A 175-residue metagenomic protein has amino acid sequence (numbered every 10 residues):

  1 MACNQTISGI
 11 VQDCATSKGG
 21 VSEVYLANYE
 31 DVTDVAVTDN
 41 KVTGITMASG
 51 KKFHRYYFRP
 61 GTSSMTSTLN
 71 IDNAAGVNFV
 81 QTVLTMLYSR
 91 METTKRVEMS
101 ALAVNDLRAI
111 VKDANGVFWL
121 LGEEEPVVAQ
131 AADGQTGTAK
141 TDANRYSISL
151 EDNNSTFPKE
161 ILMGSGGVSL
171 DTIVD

Functional and structural regions predicted by a protein language model:
C3, Q12-V83, V127-K140: Solvent-exposed edge beta-strands and adjacent loop segments that serve as assembly or binding interfaces
L26, Y88, V111-D113, D152: Hydrophobic side chains in beta-strands
I71-T94, D142-T156: Oligomerization/assembly interface segments of phage tail-like spikes and tubes
T93-S100, K159-L162: Short, conserved charged micro-motifs
E98-L121: Short, acidic/charged, Gly/Pro-enriched secondary-structure junctions
E124-D175: Mixed-charge, glycine-accented linear interaction segment located at domain edges/termini
